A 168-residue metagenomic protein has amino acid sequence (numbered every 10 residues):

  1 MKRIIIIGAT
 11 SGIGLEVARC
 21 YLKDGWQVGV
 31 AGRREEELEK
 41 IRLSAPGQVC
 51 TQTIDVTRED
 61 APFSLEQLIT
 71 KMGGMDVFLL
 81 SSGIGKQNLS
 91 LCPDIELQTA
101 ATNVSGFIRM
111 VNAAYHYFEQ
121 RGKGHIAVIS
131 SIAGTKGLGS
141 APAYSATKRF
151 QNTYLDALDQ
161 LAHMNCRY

Functional and structural regions predicted by a protein language model:
T10-S11: Conserved glycine-rich cofactor-binding loop
A45-D60: Rossmann-fold cofactor-recognition segment
S81-Q87: Conserved NAD(P)H cofactor-binding loop of Rossmann-fold oxidoreductase domains
N88-A101: Short alpha-helical oligomerization interface
V111, T147: Active-site helix of classical SDR
S131: Residue(s) in the substrate-gating loop at a strand-loop-helix junction that position the organic substrate next
K136-P142: Active-site loop immediately N-terminal to the catalytic Tyr-X3-Lys motif of short-chain dehydrogenase/reductase
